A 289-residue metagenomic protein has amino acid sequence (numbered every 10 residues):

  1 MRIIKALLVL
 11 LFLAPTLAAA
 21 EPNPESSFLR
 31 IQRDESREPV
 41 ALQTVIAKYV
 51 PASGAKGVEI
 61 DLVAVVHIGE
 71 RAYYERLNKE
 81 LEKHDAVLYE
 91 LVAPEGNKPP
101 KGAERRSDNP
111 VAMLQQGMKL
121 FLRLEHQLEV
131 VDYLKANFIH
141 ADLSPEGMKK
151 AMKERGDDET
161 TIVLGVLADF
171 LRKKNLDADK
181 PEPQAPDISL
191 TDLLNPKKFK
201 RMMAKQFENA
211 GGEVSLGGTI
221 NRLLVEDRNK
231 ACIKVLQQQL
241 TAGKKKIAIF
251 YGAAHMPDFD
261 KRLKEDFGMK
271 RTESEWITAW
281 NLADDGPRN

Functional and structural regions predicted by a protein language model:
M1-K5: Positively charged n-region of N-terminal signal peptides that target proteins for export
A6, G54-K56, A242-G243: Short hydrophobic "helix-edge" motifs at membrane interfaces and signal-peptide entry regions
A6-T16: Bacterial N-terminal signal peptides
A14-L17, L77, K264: Hydrophobic alpha-helical membrane context
E21-D227, Q238, T272-L282, R288: Structured, acidic catalytic/metal-binding patches in enzyme active sites
R222, E226, A231-N289: A cross-kingdom marker for long, charged
